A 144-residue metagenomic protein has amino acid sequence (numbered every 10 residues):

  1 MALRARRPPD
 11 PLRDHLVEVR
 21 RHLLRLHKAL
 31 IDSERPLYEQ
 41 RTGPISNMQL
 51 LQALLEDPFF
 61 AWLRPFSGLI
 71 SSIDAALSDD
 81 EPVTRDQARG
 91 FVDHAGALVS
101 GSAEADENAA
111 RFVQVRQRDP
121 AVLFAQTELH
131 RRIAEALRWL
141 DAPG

Functional and structural regions predicted by a protein language model:
M1-G144: Surface-exposed peri-terminal alpha-helical interaction modules
